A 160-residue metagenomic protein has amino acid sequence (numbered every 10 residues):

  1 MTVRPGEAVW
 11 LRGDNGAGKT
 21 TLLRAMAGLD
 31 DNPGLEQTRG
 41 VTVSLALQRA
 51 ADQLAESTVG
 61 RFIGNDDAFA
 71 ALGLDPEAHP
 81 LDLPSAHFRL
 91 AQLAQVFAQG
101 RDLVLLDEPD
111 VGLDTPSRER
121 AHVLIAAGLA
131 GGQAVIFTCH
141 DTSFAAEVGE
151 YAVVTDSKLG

Functional and structural regions predicted by a protein language model:
A8-D14, T20-D67: ABC ATPase nucleotide-binding domain signature region
A70-D82: Conserved ABC nucleotide-binding domain
H79, E108-P109, P116, I125: Walker B catalytic motif
L93: Hydrophobic anchor residue at the start of the ABC signature
V96-F97: ABC ATPase C-loop
R118-G131: Helical segment within the ABC ATPase nucleotide-binding domain
T138-H140: H-loop/switch region of ABC-family ATPase nucleotide-binding domains
A146-D156: Conserved catalytic segment of ABC-fold P-loop ATPases
